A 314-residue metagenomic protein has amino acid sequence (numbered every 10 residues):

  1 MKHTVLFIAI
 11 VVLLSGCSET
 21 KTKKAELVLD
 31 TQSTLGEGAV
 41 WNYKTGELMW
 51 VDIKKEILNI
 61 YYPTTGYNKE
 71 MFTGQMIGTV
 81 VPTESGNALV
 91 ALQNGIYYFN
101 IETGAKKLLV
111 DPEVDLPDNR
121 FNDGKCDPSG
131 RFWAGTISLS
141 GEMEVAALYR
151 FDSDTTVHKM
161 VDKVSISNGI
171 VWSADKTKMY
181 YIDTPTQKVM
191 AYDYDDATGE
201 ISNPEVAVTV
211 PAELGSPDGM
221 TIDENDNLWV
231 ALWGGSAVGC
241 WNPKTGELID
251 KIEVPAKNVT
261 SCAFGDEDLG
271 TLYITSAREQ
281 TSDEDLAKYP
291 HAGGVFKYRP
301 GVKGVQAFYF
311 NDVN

Functional and structural regions predicted by a protein language model:
L14-G16: C-terminal motif of bacterial Sec signal peptides marking the signal peptidase cleavage site
K24-D30, G66-F72, K107-V114, T155-D162 (+2 more regions): A short beta-strand motif characteristic of beta-propeller blades
T31-T45, G74-L89, D115-R131, M160-K178 (+3 more regions): Beta-rich, blade/repeat-based domains predominating in secreted/periplasmic proteins but also intracellular
N42-Y43, L48-I53, L89-N94, A134-E142 (+3 more regions): Conserved beta-strand positions in repeat-built beta-propeller and related beta-rich domains
I57-N59, G95-Y97, A146-Y149, K188-M190 (+2 more regions): A short loop-to-beta-strand structural motif that recurs across blades of beta-propeller domains
K106-D162: Hydrophobic alpha-helical segments and helix pairs
K188, T209-E247: Loop/turn-rich, solvent-exposed surfaces of beta-rich toroidal or solenoidal domains
Y192-E200, P300-V305: Short loop/turn segments immediately following beta-strands, especially the blade-tip and inter-blade linker loops
